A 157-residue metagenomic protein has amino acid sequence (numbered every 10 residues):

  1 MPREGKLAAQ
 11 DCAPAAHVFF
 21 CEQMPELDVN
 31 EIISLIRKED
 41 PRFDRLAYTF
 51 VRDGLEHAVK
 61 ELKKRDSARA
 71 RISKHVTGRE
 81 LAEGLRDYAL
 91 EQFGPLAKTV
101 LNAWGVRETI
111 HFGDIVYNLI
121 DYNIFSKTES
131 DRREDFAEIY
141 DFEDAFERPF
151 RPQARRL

Functional and structural regions predicted by a protein language model:
P25-L157: Non-transmembrane, aqueous-exposed alpha-helical and coiled segments at domain scale
